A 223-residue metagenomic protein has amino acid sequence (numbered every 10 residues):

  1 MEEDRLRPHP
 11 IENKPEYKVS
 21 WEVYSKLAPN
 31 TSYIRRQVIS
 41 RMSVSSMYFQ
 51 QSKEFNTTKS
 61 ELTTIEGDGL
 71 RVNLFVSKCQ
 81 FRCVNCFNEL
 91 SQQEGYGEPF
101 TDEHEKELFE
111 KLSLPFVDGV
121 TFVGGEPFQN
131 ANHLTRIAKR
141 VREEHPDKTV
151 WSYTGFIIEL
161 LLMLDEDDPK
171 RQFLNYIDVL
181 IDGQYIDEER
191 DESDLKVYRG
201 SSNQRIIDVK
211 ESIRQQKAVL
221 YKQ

Functional and structural regions predicted by a protein language model:
L6, P10-F75, N88-E94, A218-V219: N-terminal [4Fe-4S]-dependent radical SAM core
E54, L70, N88-D168: Conserved Radical SAM active-site core
R71-C86, E126: Cysteine-centered iron-sulfur cluster-binding motifs in ferredoxin-type domains/subunits of redox enzymes
N130-R142, R190-Q223: P-loop/Walker A phosphate-binding loop and immediately adjacent motor/lid segment at beta-alpha junctions
D165-E189: Structural recognition of alpha->loop->beta junctions
